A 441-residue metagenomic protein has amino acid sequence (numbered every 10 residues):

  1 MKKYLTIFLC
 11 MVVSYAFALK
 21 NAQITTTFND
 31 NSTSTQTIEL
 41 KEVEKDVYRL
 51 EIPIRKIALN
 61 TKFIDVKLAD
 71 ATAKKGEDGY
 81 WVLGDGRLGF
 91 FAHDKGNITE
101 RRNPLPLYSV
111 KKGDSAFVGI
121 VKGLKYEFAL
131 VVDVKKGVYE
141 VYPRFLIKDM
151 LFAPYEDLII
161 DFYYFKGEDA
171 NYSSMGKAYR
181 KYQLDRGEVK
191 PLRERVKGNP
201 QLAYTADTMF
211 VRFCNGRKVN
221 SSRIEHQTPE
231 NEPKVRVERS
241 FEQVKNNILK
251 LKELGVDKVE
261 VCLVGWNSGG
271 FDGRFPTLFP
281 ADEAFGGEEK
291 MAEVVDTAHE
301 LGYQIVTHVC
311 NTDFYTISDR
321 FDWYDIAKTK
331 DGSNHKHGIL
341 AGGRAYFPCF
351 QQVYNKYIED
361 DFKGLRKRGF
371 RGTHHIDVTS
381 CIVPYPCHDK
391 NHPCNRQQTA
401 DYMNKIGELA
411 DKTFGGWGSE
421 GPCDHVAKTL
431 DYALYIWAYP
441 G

Functional and structural regions predicted by a protein language model:
Y4-V12: Sec-dependent N-terminal signal peptides
S14-A18: Sec/Tat signal peptide C-region and signal peptidase I cleavage site
L19-E260, W266, E283, Q304: Carbohydrate-recognition beta-sandwich/jelly-roll modules in extracellular/periplasmic carbohydrate-active proteins
F162-Y163, C423-G441: Aromatic/acidic polysaccharide-binding cleft in carbohydrate-active enzymes
D207-Y357, K367-G372, S380-N391: Aromatic-lined carbohydrate-binding/catalytic grooves of carbohydrate-active enzymes
V261-L263, Y303-T316, G407-L430: Aromatic-lined carbohydrate-recognition surfaces of secreted/lumenal glycan-active proteins
V294, A298, A400-D411: Alpha-helix-loop-beta-strand connector modules within alpha/beta enzyme cores
